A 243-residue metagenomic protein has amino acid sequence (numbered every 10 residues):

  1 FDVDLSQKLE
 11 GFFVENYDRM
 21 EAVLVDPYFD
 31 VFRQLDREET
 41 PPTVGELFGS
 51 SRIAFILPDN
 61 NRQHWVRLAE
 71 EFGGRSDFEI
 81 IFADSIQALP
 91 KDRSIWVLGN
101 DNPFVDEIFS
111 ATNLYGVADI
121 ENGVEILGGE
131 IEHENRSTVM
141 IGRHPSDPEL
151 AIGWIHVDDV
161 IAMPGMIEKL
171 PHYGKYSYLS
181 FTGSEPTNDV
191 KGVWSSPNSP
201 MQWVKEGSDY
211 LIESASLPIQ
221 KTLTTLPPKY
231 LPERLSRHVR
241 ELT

Functional and structural regions predicted by a protein language model:
F1-R19: Long, His/Glu/Asp-enriched segments that create or flank divalent metal/ion-associated functional microenvironments
L9-F12, E21, R37, W96: Bimodal feature
F12, F32, Y176-Y178: Aromatic side chains
N16-V23, Y115-I120: Short charge-dense sequence patches
A22-T40, A162: Short acidic/polar inter-strand loop motif in beta-rich domains
V44-T243: Solvent-exposed alpha-helical segments and adjacent loops that form catalytic or protein-interaction surfaces
